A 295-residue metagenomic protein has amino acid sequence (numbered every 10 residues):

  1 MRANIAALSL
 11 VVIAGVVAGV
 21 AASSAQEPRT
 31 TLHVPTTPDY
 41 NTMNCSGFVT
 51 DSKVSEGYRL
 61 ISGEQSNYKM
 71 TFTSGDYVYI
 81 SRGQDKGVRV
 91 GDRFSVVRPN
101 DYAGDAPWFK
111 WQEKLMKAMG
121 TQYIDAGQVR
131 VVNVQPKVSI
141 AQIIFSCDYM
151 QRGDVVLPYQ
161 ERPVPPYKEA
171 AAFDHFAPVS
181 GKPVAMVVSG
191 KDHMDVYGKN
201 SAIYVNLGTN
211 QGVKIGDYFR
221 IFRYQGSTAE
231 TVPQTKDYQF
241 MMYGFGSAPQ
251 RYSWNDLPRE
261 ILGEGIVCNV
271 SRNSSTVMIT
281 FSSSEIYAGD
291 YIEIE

Functional and structural regions predicted by a protein language model:
M1-L10: Bacterial N-terminal signal peptides that target proteins for export
A6, V20-A21: Intrinsic disorder/low-complexity segments
S9-A18: Bacterial N-terminal signal peptides
A21-E295: Surface-exposed, polar/charged interaction patches used for macromolecular assembly or partner binding
